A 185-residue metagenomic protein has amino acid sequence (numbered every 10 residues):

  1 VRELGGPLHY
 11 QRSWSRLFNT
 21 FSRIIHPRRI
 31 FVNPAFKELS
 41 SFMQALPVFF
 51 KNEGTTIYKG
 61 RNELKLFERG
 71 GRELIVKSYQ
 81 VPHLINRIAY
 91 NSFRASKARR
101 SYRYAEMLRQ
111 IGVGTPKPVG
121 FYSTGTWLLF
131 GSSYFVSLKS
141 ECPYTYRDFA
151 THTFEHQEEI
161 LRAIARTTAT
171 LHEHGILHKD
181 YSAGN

Functional and structural regions predicted by a protein language model:
R2-G54: Juxta-kinase regulatory segment immediately upstream of eukaryotic protein kinase catalytic domains
P7, L39-Y146, A163-H174: Conserved ATP-binding subdomain of kinase catalytic cores across diverse folds
T145-F154: AlphaC helix of the protein kinase catalytic domain
Q157-L161: Short alpha-helical scaffold element within the canonical Hanks-type protein kinase domain
I176-A183: Catalytic-loop of the protein kinase fold
